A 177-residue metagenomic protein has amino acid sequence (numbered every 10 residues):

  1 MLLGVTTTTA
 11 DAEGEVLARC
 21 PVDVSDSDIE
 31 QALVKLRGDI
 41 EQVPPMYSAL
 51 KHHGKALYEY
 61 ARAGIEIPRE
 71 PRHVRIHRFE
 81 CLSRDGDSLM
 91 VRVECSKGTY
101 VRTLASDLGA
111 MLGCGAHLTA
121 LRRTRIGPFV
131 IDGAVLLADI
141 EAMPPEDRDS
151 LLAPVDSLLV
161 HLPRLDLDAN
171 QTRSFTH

Functional and structural regions predicted by a protein language model:
M1-L3, K51, R62, R78-S83 (+2 more regions): Short, structured patches in soluble enzyme cores that scaffold and shape functional sites
M1-Q42: Acidic, low-complexity central loop/insert segments
L2-D11, I67-E70, C114-A120: Short, acidic (Asp/Glu-rich) active-site segment that either coordinates a divalent metal cofactor
S27, A32-L33, H77, L82 (+2 more regions): Accessory RNA 3′-end/elbow-binding domains used by RNA modification enzymes
I40-P44, R102, C114-A120: Short, structured loop/turn "capping" segments at alpha-beta junctions
S48, H52-H77: Extended alpha-helical targeting/anchoring segments, especially N-terminal organellar/secretory targeting helices
G54, L104, F175: Residue-level signal for inorganic ion chemistry
E66-G98, R102-G113: The conserved catalytic core of RNA pseudouridine synthases
